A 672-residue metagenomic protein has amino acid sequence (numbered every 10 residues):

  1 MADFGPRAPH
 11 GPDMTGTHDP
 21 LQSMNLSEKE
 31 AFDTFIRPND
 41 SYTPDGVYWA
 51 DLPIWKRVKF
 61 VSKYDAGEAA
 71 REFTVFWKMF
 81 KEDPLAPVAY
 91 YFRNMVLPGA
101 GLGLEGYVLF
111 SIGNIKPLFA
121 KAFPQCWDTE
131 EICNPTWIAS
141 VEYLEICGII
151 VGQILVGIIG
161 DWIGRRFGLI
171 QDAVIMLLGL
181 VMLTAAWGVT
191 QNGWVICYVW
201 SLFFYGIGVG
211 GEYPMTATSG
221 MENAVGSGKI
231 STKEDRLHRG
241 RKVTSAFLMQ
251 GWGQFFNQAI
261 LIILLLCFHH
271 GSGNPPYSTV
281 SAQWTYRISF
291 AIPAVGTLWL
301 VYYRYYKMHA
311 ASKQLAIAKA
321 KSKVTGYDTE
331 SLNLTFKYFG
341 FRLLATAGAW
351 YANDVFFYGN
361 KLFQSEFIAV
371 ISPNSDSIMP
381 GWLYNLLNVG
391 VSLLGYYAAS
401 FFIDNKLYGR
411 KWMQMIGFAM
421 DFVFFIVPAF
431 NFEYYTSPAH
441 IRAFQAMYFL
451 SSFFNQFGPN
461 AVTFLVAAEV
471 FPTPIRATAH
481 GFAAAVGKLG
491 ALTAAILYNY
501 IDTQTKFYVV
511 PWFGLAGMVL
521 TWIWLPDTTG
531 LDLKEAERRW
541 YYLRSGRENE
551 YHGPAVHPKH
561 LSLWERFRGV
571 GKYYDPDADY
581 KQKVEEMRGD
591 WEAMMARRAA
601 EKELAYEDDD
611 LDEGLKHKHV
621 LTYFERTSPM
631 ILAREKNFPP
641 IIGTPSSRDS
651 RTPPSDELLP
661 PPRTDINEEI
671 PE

Functional and structural regions predicted by a protein language model:
A2-E672: Alpha-helical transmembrane bundle of multi-pass membrane proteins
